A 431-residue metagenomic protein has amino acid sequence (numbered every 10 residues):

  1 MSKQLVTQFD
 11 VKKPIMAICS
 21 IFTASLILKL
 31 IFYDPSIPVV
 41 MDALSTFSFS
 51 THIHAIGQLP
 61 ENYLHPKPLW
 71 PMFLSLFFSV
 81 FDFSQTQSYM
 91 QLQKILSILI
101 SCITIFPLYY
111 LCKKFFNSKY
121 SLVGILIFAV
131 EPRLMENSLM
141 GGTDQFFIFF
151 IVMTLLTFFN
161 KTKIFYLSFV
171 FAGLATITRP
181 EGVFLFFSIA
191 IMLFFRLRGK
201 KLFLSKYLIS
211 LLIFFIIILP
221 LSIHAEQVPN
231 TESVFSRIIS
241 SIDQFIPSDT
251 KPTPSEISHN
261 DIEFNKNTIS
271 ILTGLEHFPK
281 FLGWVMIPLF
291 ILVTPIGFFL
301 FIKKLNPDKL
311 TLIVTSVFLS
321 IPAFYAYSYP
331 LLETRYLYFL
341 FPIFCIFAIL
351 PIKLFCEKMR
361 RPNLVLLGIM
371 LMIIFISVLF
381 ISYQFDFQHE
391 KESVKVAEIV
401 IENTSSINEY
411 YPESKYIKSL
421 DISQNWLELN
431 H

Functional and structural regions predicted by a protein language model:
S2, F106-L108, G274-D308, T315-L319: Hydrophobic, aromatic-rich transmembrane alpha-helices and their immediate juxtamembrane boundary segments
C19, K119, V170, F187 (+4 more regions): Signature aromatic-anchored transmembrane alpha helix within multi-pass, membrane-resident enzymes that catalyze glycan
C19, T23, L92-F115, M153 (+1 more regions): Transmembrane-helix motifs of polytopic, lipid-linked glycan transferases
L28, S205-P295: Membrane-lumen/periplasm interface segments of specific transmembrane helices in polyprenyl phosphate-linked
V40-M41, P66-K67, R133-F146, E333: Short acidic/glycine- and proline-prone juxtamembrane loop motifs at membrane-interface regions of multi-pass membrane
G124-I125, T157, F165-P180, F186-A190 (+2 more regions): Membrane-interface alpha helices of multi-pass inner-membrane proteins
D144, A175-P180, F184, I287 (+2 more regions): Hydrophobic/aromatic-rich transmembrane helices and adjacent perimembrane loops
M372-H431: Membrane-embedded, lumen/periplasm-facing catalytic core of multi-pass transferases that use lipid-linked donors
